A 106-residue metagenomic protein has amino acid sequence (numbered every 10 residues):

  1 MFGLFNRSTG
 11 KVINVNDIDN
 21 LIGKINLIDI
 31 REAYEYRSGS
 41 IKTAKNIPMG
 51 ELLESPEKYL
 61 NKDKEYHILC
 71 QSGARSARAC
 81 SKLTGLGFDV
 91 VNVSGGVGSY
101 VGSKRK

Functional and structural regions predicted by a protein language model:
M1-N16, L21-I25, A33-E65, A74-K106: Rhodanese-like catalytic fold shared by cysteine-dependent sulfurtransferases and DSP/PTP-type phosphatases
L69: Short, surface-exposed ligand- or partner-binding patches at beta-edge/loop junctions that are enriched in aromatics
